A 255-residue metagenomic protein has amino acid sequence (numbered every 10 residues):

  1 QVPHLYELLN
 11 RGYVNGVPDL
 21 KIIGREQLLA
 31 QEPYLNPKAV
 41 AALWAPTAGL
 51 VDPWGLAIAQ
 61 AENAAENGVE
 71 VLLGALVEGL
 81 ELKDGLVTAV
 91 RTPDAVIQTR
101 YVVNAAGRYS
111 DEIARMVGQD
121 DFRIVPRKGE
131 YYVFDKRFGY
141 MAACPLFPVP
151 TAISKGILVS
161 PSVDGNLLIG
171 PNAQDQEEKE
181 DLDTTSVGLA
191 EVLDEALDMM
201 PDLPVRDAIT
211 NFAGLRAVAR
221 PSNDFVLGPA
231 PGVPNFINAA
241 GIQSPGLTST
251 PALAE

Functional and structural regions predicted by a protein language model:
Q1-H4, W44-A65, L72, L182-A190 (+2 more regions): Short beta-strand to alpha-helix junction loop
Q1-Q31, G156-L158: Dinucleotide-binding Rossmann-like beta1-alpha1 core, especially the glycine-rich loop that anchors the ADP
G24-R25, L73-A75, I209-F212: Short loop/edge segments at beta-strand edges and connector loops that shape dinucleotide/nucleotide cofactor-binding
Q31-V40, E81-T88, V218-N223: A short, glycine/Asx- and small/polar-enriched loop/turn that sits immediately N-terminal to a beta-strand
L43-Y101, Y109: Helical element adjacent to the flavin cofactor pocket in flavoenzyme catalytic cores
A59, S154, V163-D164, D175 (+1 more regions): C-terminal catalytic lobe of FAD-dependent flavoproteins
L72, V103, I237-A239: Hydrophobic/aromatic beta-strand patches that form the interior of the parallel beta-sheet core in alpha/beta enzyme
L80-T185, D194, M200-L203: Flavin-dependent oxidoreductases
